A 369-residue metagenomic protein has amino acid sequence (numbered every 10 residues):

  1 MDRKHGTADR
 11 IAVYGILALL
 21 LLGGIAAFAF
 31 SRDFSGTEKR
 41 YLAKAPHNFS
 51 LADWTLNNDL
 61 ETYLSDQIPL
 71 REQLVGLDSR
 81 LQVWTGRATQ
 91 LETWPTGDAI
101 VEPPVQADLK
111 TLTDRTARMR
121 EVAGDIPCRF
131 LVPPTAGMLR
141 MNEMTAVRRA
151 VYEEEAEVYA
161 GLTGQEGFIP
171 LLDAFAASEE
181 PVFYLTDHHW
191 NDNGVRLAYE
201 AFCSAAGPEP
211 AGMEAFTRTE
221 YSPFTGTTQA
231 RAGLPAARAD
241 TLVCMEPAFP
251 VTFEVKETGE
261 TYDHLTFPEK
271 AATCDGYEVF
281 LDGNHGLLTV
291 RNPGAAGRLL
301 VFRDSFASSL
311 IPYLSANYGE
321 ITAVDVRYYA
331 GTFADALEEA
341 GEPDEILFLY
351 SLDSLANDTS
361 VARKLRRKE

Functional and structural regions predicted by a protein language model:
M1-E369: Extracellular glycan-modifying ectodomains
